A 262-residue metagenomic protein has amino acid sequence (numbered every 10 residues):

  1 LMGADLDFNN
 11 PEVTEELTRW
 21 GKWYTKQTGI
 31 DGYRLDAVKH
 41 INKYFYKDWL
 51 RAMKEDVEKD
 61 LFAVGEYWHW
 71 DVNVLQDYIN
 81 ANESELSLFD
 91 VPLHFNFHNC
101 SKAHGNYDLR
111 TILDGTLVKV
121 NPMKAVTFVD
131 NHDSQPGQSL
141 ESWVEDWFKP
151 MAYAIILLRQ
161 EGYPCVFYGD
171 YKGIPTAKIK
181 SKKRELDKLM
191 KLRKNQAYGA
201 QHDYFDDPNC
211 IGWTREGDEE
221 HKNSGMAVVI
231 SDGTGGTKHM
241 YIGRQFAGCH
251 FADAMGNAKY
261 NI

Functional and structural regions predicted by a protein language model:
N9-E16, W20: Alpha-helical scaffold elements lining the catalytic groove of polysaccharide deacetylases
R19-I262: Active-site-proximal helices and loops of the catalytic beta/alpha 8
